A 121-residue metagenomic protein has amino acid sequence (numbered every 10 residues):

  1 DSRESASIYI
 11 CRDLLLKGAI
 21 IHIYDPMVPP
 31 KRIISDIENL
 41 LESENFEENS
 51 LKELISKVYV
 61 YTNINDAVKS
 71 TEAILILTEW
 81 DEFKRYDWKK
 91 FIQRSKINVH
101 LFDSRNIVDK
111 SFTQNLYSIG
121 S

Functional and structural regions predicted by a protein language model:
D1-S121: Structural/interface elements that position substrates and couple domains in central-metabolism enzymes
